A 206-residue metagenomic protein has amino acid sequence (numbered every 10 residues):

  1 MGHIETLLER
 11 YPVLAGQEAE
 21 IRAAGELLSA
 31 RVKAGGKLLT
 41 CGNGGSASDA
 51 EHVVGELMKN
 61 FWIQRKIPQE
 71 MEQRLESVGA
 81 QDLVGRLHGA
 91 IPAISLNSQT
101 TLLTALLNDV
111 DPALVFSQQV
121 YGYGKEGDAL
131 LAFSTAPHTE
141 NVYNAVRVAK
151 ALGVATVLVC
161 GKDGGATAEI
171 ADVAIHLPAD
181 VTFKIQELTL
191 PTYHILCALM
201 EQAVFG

Functional and structural regions predicted by a protein language model:
M1-G16: Generic N-terminal amphipathic, Lys/Arg-enriched alpha-helix
A15-A34, Q73: A short, well-structured juxtamembrane/interface segment
A30-Y123: Glycine-rich, small/polar surface segments that engage phosphate groups of diverse ligands
G35-G36, G127, G153: Glycine-centered short loops/turns at secondary-structure junctions
A47-E51, A113, H138-A145, T167: Short glycine/serine/threonine-rich phosphate/pyrophosphate-binding segments that cradle anionic phosphate groups
G122, F183-G206: A charged, well-structured terminal subsegment
S134, C160, I175-F183: Short beta->alpha connector loops at strand-helix junctions that form conserved, small/polar/Pro-enriched
V159-A171: Short, glycine/polar-rich helix-capping loops at beta-to-alpha or helix-loop-helix junctions that flank or form
